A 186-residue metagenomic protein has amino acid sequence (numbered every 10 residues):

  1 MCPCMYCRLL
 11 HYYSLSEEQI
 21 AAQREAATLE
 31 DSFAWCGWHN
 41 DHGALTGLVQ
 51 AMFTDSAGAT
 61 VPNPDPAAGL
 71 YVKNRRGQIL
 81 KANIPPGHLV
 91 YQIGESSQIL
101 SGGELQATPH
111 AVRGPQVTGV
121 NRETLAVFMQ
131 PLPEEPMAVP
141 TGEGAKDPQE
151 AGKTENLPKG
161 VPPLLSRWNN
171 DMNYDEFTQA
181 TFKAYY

Functional and structural regions predicted by a protein language model:
M1-Y186: C-terminal flanking tails of non-heme Fe-dependent oxygenases
